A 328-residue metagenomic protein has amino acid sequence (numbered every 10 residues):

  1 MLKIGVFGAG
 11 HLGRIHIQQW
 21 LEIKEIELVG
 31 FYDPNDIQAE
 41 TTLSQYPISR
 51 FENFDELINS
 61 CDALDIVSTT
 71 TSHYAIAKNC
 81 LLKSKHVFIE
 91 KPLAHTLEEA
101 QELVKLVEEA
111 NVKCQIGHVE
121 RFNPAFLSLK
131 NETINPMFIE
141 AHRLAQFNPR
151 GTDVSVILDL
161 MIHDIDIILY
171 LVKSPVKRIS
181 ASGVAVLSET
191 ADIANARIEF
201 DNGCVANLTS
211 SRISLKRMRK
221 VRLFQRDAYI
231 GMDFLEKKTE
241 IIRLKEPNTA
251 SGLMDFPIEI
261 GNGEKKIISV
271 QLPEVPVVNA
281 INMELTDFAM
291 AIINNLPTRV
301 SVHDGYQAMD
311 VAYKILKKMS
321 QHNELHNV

Functional and structural regions predicted by a protein language model:
M1-Q45, I168: N-terminal Rossmann-like dinucleotide-binding module
H16, Y46-V104: Beta-loop-alpha module in the N-terminal Rossmann-like domain of NAD(P)-dependent dehydrogenases, especially those
V29, D62, M137: Conserved acidic residues
I48, K83-K85, A110-K113, C204: A short helix->loop->beta-strand "cap" motif at the edges of active sites that frequently abuts
A63-S68, M283-V328: C-terminal helix-rich "cap/oligomerization" subdomain common to oxidoreductases
T71, A94-G151, S320: A contiguous active-site-proximal alpha/beta segment in oxidoreductase catalytic domains
G117-P124, F147-R178, A191-D192, G305: Mid-domain beta-loop-alpha active-site segment that forms a flexible, acidic cofactor/metal-binding surface
I165-L244, E274-N294, L316, N327: Contiguous beta-strand/loop segments that form the cofactor/metal-binding neighborhood of enzyme cores
